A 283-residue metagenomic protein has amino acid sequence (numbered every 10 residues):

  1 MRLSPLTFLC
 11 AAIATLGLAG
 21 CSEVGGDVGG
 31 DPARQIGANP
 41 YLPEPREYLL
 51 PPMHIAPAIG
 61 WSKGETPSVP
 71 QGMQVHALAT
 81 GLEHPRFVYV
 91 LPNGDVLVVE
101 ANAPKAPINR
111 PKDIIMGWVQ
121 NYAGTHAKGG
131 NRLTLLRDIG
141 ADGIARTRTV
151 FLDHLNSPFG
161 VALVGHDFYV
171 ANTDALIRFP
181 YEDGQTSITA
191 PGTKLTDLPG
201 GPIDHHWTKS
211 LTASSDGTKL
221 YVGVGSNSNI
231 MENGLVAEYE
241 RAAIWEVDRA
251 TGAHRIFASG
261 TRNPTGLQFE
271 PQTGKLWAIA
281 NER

Functional and structural regions predicted by a protein language model:
M1-L9: Bacterial N-terminal signal peptides that target proteins for export
L9-T15: Hydrophobic helical h-region of N-terminal Sec-dependent signal peptides in bacterial secretory/periplasmic proteins
G17-G20: C-terminal motif of bacterial Sec signal peptides marking the signal peptidase cleavage site
E23-R283: Beta-propeller domains with acidic blade repeats across secreted/periplasmic ectodomains and cytosolic WD/CNH propellers
